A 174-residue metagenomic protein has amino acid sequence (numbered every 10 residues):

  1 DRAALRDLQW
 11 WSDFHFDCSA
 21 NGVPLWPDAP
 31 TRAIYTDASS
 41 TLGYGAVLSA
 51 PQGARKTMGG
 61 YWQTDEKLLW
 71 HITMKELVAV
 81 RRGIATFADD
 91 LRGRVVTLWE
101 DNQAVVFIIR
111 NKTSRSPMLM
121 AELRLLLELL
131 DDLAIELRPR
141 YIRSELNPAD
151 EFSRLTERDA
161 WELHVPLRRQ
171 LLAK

Functional and structural regions predicted by a protein language model:
D1-P24: Amphipathic alpha-helical
A4-D7, E76, L119-E122: Alpha-helical interaction elements in eukaryotic regulators
P27-T41: Two-metal-ion RNase H-like nuclease active-site motif
D37, E76, D101, D150: Acidic active-site catalytic centers that drive phospho-/nucleotidyl reactions and related ester hydrolyses
Y44-L48: Short beta-strand scaffold segments in enzyme catalytic cores
A50-V78, R82, T86, A104-T113: A short, polar/acidic, helix/strand-boundary loop motif
I84-P148, R154: RNase H catalytic domain
D131, I135, E151-K174: Flexible, low-complexity interdomain linkers flanking nucleic-acid-processing modules
